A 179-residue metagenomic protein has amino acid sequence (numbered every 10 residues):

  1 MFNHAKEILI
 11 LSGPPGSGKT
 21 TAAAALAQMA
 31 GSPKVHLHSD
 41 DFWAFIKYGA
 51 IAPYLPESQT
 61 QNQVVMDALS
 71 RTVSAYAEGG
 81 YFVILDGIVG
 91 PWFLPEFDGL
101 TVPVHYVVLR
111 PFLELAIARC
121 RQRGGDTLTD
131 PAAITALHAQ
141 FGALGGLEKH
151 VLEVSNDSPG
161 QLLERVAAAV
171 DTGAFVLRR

Functional and structural regions predicted by a protein language model:
L11: Hydrophobic anchor at the beta1->P-loop junction of P-loop NTPases
P14: P-loop (Walker A) phosphate-binding loop of NTP-binding proteins
S17: ATP-binding Walker
T20: Walker A/P-loop
A24-A68: Conserved substrate/cofactor phosphate-moiety recognition/catalytic segment in nucleotide-dependent phosphotransferases
T60-T101, L109: Glycine-rich phosphate-binding loop used to anchor ATP phosphates in small-molecule kinases, encompassing both
T101-C120: Conserved phosphate-donor/acceptor-positioning beta-strand/loop module used by diverse small-molecule
G125-R165, A174, R178-R179: Small-molecule kinase domains that catalyze NTP-dependent phosphoryl transfer to phosphate-bearing small molecules
